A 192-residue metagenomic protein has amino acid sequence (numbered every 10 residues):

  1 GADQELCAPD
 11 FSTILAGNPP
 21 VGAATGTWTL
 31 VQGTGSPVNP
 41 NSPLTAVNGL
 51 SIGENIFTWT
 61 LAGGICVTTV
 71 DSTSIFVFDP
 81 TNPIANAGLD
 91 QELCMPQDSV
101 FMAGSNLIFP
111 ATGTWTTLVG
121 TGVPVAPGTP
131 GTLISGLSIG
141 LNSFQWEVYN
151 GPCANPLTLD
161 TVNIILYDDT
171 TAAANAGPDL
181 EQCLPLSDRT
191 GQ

Functional and structural regions predicted by a protein language model:
G1-A2, T81-L89, T170-P178: Proline-enriched interdomain boundary motifs that mark the N-terminal boundary and often initiate the first structured
D10-V21, Q97-I108, L186-Q192: A short beta-strand segment in extracellular, disulfide-stabilized domains
V21-L30, I108-T117: Solvent-exposed loop segments of extracellular immunoglobulin-like
T29-S42, T116-P130: Low-complexity "stalk/linker" and mucin-like segments enriched in Ser/Thr/Pro/Ala/Gly
N41-I56, G128-S143: Solvent-exposed segments in extracellular or luminal domains encompassing
A62-V67, Y149-N155: Short, solvent-exposed loop/turn segments at the edges of extracellular beta-sandwich modules
V70-F78, L157-Y167: C-terminal edge beta-strand
